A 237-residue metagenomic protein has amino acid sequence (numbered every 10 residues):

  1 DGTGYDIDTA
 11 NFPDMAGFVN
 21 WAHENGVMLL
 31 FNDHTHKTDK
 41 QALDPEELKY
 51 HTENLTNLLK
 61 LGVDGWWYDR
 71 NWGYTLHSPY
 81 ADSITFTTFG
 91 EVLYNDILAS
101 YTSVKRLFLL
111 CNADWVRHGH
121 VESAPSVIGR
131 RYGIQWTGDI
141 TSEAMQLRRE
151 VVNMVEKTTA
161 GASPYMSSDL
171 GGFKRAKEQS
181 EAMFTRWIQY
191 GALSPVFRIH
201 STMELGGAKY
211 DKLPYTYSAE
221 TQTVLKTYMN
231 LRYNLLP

Functional and structural regions predicted by a protein language model:
D1-P237: Catalytic-domain carbohydrate-binding cleft regions of carbohydrate-active enzymes
